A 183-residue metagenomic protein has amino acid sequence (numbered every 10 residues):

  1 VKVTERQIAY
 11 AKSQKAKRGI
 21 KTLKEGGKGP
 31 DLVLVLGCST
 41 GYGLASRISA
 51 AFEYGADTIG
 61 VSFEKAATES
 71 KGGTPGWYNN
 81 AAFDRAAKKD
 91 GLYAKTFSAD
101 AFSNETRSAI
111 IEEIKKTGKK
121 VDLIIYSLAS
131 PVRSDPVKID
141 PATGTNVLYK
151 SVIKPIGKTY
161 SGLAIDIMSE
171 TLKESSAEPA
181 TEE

Functional and structural regions predicted by a protein language model:
V1-K21: Class I SAM-dependent methyltransferase Rossmann-like catalytic core, especially the SAM/SAH-binding loop
K28-F63: Canonical Rossmann dinucleotide-binding motif of NAD(H)/NADP(H)-dependent dehydrogenases/reductases, specifically
G29, L92-K95, A109-V137: A glycine-rich helix->loop->beta "capping" turn within Rossmann-like NAD(P)(H)-dependent oxidoreductase domains
G37-L44, F102-S103, A129-R133: Gly/Ser/Thr-rich loops at beta-strand to alpha-helix junctions that form or flank small-molecule/cofactor-binding
G55-A94: Glycine-rich phosphate-binding loop and adjoining beta1-alpha1-beta2 segment of Rossmann-like nucleotide-binding folds
S98-I110: The beta1-alpha1 cofactor-binding region of Rossmann-like NAD(H)/NADP(H)-dependent oxidoreductases
A99, S127-K138, V147-M168: Conserved NAD(P)H cofactor-binding loop of Rossmann-fold oxidoreductase domains
T171-E182: Surface-exposed cleft-lining segments at the edges of enzyme active sites
